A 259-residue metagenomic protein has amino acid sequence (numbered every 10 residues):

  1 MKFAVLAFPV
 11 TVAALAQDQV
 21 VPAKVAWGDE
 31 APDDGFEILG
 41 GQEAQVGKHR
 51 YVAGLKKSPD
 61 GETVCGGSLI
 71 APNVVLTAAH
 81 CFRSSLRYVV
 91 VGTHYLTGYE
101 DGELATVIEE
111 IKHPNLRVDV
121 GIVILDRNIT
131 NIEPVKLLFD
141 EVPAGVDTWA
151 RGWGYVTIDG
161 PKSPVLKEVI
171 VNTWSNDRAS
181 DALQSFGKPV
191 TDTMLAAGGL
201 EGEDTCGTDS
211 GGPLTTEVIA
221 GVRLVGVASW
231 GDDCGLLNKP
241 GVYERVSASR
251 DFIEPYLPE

Functional and structural regions predicted by a protein language model:
K2-E259: Extracellular "complement/coagulation-type" protease architecture
